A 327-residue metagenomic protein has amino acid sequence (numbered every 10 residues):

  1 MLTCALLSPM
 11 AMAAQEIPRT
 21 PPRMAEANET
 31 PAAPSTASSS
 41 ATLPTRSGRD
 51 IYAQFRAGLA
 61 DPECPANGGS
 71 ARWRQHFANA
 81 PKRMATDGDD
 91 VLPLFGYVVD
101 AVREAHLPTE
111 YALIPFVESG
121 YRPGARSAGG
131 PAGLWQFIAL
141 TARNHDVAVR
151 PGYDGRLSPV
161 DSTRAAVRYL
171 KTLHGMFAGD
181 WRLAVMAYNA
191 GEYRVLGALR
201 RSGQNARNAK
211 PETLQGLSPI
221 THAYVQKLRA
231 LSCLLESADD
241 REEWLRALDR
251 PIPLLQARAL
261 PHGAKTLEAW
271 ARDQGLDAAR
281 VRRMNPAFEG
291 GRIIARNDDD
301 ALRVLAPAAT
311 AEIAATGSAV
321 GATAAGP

Functional and structural regions predicted by a protein language model:
M1-P9: Bacterial N-terminal signal peptides
A13-H106: An acidic, Gly/Ser/Thr/Pro-rich helix-cap/linker signature
R74-G88, V98-D100, R122-A132, A148-V160 (+5 more regions): Second-shell loop/turn segments in exported
L107-P123, A184-A190, V281-N285: Short, functionally critical alpha-helical segments immediately adjacent to catalytic or ligand/cofactor-binding
G129-P151, T163-L170, V195-A198: Substrate-binding/active-site groove segments that recognize and process beta-1,4-linked N-acetyl-hexosamine
K171-R201: Catalytic and binding regions of secreted/periplasmic enzymes and modules that target cell-wall glycans
R246-A278, D300, G326-P327: Primarily a LysM-type cell-wall glycan-binding module
R283-G326: Extracellular LysM carbohydrate-binding repeats and other cell-envelope/extracellular binding modules
